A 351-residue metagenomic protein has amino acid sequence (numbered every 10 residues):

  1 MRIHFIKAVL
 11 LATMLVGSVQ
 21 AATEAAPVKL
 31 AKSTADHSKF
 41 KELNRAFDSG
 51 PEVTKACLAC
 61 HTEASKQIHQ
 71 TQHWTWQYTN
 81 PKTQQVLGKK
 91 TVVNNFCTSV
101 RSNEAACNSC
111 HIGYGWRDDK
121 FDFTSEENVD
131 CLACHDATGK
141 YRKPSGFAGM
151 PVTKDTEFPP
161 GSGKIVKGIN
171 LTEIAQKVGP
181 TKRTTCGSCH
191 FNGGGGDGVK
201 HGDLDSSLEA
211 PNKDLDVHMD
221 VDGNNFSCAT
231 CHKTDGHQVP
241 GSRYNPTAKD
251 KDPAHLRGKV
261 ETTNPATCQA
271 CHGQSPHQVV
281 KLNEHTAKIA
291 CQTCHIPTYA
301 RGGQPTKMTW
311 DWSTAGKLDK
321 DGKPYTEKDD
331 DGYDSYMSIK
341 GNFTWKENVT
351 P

Functional and structural regions predicted by a protein language model:
M1-V9: Bacterial N-terminal signal peptides that target proteins for export
A8-G17: Bacterial N-terminal signal peptides
A21-K182, F191-P265, Q269-N283: Sequence context of c-type cytochrome heme-c attachment sites
H37-K39, R45-F47, P51, T298-P351: Long, charged, low-complexity terminal extensions
P265, A290-T293, P297-T298: A conserved active-site cap/scaffold subdomain adjacent to cofactor or substrate pockets
A287: Active-site-proximal binding-pocket segments
